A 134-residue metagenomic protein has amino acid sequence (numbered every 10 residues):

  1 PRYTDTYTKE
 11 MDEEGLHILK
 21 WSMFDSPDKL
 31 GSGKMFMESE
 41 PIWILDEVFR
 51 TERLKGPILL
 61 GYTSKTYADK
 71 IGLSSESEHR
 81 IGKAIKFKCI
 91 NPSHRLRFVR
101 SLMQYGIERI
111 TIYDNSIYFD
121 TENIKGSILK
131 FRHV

Functional and structural regions predicted by a protein language model:
P1-R50, N123, H133-V134: Extracytoplasmic cell-surface/polysaccharide-interacting catalytic and binding patches
E13, D69-K70, S93, Q104: Polar/charged alpha-helical tracts
E14, L30-S32, K55, L60 (+2 more regions): Feature targets compositionally biased, intrinsically disordered low-complexity regions with long contiguous runs
S32-F36, L59-Y67, F87, S93-F98: Short linear motifs at secondary-structure transitions and domain/linker junctions
I42-L73: Extended, low-complexity, intrinsically disordered C-terminal regulatory tails of eukaryotic serine/threonine kinases
S75-V134: Catalytic cores and adjacent binding grooves of peptidoglycan-active enzymes
